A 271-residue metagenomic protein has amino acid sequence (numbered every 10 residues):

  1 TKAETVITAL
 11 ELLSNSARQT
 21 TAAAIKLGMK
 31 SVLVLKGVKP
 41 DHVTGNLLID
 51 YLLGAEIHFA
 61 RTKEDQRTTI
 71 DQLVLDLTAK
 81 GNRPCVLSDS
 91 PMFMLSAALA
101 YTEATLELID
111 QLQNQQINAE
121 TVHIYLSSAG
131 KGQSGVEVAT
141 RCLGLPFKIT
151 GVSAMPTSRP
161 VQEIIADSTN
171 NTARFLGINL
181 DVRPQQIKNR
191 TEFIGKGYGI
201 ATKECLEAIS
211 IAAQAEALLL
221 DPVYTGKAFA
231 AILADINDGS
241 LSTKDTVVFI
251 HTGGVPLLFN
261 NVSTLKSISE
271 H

Functional and structural regions predicted by a protein language model:
T1-K2, Q19-K30, E137-G144, A231-S240: Alpha-helix C-terminal capping segments
K2-T21, L27-K36, E120-A129: A short, small-residue-rich loop immediately preceding and capping a beta-strand
L13-T20, V43, A129-V136, G226-A231 (+1 more regions): Short glycine/serine/threonine-rich phosphate/pyrophosphate-binding segments that cradle anionic phosphate groups
N15-E64, R159-T169: Active-site-proximal loop->helix
S31, I57, P84-C85, F147-I149 (+1 more regions): Hydrophobic beta-strand scaffold residues
K36-Q115, Q186-T202, E207-A208: Small/polar-residue-rich loop-to-helix segments that shape phosphate-bearing ligand pockets
A98-I187, H251-H271: Glycine-rich phosphate/pyrophosphate-binding loop at beta-loop-alpha junctions
P184-T243: Active-site-adjacent helical/loop segments in soluble small-molecule enzymes
